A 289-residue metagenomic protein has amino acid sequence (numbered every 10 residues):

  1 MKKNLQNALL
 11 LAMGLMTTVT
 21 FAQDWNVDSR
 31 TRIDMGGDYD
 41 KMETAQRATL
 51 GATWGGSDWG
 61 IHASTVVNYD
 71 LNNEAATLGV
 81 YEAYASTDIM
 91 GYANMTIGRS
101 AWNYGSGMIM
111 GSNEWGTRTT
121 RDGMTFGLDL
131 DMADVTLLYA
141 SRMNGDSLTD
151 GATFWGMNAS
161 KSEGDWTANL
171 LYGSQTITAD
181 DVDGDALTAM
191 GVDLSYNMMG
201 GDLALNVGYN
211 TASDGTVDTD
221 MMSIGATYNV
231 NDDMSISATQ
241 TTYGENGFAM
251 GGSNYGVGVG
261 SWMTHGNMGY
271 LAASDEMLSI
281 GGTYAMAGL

Functional and structural regions predicted by a protein language model:
K2-W102, M110, T119, M124-Y139 (+5 more regions): Beta-barrel outer-membrane channel/assembly domains of diderm bacteria
M35, G105-M108, Y139, M143 (+6 more regions): Outer-membrane beta-barrel translocator/channel fold
D38-T44, N73-T77, N113-T120, D146-T153 (+4 more regions): Replace "Gram-negative outer membrane beta-barrel proteins" with "bacterial and organellar outer membrane beta-barrel
D134-L138, N144-T149: Amphipathic, soluble alpha/beta structural segments
G151-T153, M234, G288: Disordered, low-complexity tails and leader-like regions
Q240-N246, V257-M263, L271-E276, G281-Y284 (+1 more regions): Long, ordered, amphipathic alpha-helical scaffolds
